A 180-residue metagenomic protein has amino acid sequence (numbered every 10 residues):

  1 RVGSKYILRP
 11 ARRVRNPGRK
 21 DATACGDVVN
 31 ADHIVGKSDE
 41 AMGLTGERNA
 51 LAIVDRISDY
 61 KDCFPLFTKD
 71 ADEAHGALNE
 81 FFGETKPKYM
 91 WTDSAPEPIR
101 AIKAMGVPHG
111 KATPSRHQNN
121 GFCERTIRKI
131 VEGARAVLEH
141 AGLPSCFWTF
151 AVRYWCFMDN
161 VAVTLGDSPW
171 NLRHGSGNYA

Functional and structural regions predicted by a protein language model:
R1-E132, S176-A180: Retroviral integrase
K86, G106-H109, V131-A134, L138 (+2 more regions): Eukaryotic basic, amphipathic alpha-helical target segments in cytosolic regions
E139-A180: Charged, gly/pro-enriched flexible loop segments at helix/strand junctions
